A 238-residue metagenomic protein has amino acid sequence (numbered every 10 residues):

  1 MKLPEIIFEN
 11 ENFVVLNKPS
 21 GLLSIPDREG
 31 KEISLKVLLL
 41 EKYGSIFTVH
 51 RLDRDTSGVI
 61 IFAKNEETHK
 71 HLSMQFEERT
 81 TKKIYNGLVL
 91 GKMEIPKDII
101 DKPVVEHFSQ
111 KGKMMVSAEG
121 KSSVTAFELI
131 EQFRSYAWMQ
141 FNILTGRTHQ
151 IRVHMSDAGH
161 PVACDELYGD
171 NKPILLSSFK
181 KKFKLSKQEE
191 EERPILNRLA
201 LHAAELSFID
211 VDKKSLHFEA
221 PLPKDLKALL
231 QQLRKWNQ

Functional and structural regions predicted by a protein language model:
M1-P4, F8, N12, P19-S24 (+1 more regions): Pseudouridine synthases involved in rRNA/tRNA modification
M1-V124, E128-R134, W138, M155 (+2 more regions): RNA pseudouridine synthases
K64, I143, F218: Small/polar loops that bind or transfer phosphate-bearing groups
E128, Q140, E205-S207: Residue-level detector of beta-strand face positions
Y136-F141, C164: Short, solvent-exposed secondary-structure boundary/capping segments
